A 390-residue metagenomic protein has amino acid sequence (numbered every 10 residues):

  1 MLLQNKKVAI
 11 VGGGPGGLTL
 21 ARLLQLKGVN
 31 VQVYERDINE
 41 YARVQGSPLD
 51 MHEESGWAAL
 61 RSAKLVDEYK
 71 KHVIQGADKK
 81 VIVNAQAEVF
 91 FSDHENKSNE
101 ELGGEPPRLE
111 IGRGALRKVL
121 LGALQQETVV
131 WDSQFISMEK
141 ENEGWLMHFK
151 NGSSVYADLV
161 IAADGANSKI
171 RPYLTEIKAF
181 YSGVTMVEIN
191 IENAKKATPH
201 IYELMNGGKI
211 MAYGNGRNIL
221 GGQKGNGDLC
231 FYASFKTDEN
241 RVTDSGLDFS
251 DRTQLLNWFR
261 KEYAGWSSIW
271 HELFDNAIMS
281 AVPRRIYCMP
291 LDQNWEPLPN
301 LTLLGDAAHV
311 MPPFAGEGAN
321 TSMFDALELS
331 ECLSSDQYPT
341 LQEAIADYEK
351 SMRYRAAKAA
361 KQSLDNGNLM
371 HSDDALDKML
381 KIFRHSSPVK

Functional and structural regions predicted by a protein language model:
L2-A9, P15-G16, R36, Y41-E53: Accessory recognition modules or surfaces
L2-V8, L23-Q25, D50-A194, N240-T243 (+1 more regions): Conserved N-terminal helical subregion
A9-L26, N30, Y34-D37, I161-A162 (+3 more regions): Conserved mid-domain beta->alpha element of the FAD-binding
Y41-A42, I170-R171, M311-P313: Conserved protein kinase catalytic core
V89-H94, N99-R108, G112-R113, K150-S153 (+1 more regions): Conserved FAD/dinucleotide-binding core of flavoprotein oxidoreductases
Y156, D228, P299-N300: Conserved catalytic motifs of the protein kinase core domain
N167-S168, M186-E188, R217-L220, A308-H309: Histidine-centered metal-chelating micro-motifs
N366-V389: C-terminal domain-closing interface element
